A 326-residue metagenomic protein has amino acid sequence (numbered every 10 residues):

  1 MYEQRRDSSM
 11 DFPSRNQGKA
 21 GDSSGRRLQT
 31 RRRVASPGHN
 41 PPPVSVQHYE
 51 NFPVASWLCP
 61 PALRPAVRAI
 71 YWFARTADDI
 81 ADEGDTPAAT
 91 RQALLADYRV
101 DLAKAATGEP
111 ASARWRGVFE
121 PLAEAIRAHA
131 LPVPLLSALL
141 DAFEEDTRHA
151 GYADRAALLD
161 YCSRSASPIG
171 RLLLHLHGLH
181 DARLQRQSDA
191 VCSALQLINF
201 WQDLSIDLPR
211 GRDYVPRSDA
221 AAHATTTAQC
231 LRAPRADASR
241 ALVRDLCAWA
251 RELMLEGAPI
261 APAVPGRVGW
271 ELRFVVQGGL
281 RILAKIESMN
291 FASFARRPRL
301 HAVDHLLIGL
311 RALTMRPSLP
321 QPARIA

Functional and structural regions predicted by a protein language model:
M1-M10: Extreme N-terminal basic, low-complexity initiation segments that serve as generic localization/processing leaders
Q4, T30-L195, W201-A326: Catalytic cores of Mg2+-dependent Asp-rich isoprenoid enzymes
D11-S14, G21-R26, R31-A35: Short, low-complexity intrinsically disordered segments enriched in A/P/G/S/L with frequent Arg, especially at protein
